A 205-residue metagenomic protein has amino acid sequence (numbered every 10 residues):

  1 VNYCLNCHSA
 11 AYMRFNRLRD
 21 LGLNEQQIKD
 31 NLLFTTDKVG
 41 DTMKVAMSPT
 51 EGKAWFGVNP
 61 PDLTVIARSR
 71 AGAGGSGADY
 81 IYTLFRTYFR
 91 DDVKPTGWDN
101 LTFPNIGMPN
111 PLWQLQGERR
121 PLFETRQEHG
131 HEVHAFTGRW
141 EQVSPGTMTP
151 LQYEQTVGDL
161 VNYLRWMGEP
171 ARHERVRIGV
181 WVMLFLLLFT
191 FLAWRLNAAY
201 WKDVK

Functional and structural regions predicted by a protein language model:
V1-A10, V180-F189: Sequence/structural segment immediately N-terminal to covalent heme-attachment motifs in c-type and related
C7-R14, R68: Detector for the c-type heme attachment site
R17, L21-P145, E154-G158, L164-R165: Extracytoplasmic electron-transfer domains, predominantly the class I c-type cytochrome c fold
P150-E174, I178: Juxtamembrane amphipathic/hinge helix adjacent to a transmembrane helix
R177-V180, A199-Y200: C-terminal signal-anchor/stop-transfer transmembrane helix together with its immediate cytosolic, Lys/Arg-enriched
L188-A199: Alpha-helical transmembrane segments
W201-K205: Short, Lys/Arg-enriched, Gly/Pro-containing loop segments at transmembrane-helix junctions of multi-pass membrane
